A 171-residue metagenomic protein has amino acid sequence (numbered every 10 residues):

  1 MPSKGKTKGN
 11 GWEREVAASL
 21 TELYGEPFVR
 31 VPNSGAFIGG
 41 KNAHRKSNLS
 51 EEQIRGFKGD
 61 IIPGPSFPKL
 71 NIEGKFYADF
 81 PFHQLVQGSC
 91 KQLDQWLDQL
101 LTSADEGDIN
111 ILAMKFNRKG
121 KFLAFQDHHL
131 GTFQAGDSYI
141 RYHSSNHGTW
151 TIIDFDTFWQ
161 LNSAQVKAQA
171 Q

Functional and structural regions predicted by a protein language model:
M1-N48: Acidic-basic catalytic patches of nuclease active cores, encompassing PD-(D/E)XK and other metal-cofactor nuclease
E22, S66, V86: Positively charged, solvent-exposed patches that mediate nucleic-acid binding
R55, F76, W96-Q99: Phosphate/NTP-binding elements of NTP-utilizing enzymes
F57-E73, D79: Active-site beta-strand-loop-beta-strand hairpin of nuclease catalytic cores that positions key catalytic residues
G74-K91: Short beta-strand-loop-alpha-helix junction that forms the active-site gateway of nucleic-acid-processing nucleases
Q87-L101: Basic, flexible Lys/Arg- and Gly-enriched helix-loop patches that mediate nucleic-acid binding at interfaces with rRNA
A104-T132: Nucleic-acid nuclease catalytic cores
H128-Q171: Intrinsically disordered, low-complexity terminal regions enriched in charged/polar residues
